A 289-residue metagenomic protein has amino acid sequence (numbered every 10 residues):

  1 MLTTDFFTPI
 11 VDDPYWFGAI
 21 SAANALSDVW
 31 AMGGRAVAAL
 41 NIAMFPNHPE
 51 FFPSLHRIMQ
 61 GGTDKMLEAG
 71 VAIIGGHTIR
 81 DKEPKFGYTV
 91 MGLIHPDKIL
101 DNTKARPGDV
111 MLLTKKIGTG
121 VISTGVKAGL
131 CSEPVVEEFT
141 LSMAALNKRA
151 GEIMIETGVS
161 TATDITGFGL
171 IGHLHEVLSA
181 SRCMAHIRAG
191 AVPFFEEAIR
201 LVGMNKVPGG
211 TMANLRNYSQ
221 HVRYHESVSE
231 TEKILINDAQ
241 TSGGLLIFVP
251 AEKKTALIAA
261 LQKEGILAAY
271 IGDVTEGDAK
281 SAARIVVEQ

Functional and structural regions predicted by a protein language model:
M1, M143-A150, L215-E226: Acidic-glycine-rich active-site phosphate/pyrophosphate-binding loop
M1-V126, L130-F139, A239: Glycine-rich phosphate/pyrophosphate-binding loop regions near the starts of catalytic domains
F7-P14, T157-S160, I234: A short glycine/serine-rich beta->alpha loop
N47-A72, I79-P84, E156, T166-Q289: Glycine-/charge-enriched secondary-structure boundary and capping motifs
H77, T103, T114, F139-M143 (+3 more regions): Glycine- and other small-residue-rich loops at beta-strand/loop junctions that grip anionic moieties
C131-I155: Short peripheral tails and domain-boundary helices/loops at the edges of structured domains
V135-S142, S160-T161, T231-L235: Short pre-catalytic strand/loop immediately N-terminal to key active-site residues, enriched for Gly-Thr
A150, I155-T161, G169: Internal active-site segments that recognize and position negatively charged phosphoryl groups and nucleotide moieties
